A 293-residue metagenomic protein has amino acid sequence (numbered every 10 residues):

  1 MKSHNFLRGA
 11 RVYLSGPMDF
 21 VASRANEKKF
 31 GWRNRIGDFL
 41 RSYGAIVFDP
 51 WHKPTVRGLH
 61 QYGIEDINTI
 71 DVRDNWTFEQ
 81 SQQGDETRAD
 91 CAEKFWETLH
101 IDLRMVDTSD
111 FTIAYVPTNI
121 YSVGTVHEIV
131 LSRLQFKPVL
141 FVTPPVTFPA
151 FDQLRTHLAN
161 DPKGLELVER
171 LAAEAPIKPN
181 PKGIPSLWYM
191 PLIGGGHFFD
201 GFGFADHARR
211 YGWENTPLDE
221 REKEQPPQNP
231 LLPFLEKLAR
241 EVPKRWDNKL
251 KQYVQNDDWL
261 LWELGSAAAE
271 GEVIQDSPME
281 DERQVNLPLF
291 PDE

Functional and structural regions predicted by a protein language model:
M1-E293: Conserved catalytic or regulatory cores that recognize and/or transform ribose-phosphate-containing ligands
